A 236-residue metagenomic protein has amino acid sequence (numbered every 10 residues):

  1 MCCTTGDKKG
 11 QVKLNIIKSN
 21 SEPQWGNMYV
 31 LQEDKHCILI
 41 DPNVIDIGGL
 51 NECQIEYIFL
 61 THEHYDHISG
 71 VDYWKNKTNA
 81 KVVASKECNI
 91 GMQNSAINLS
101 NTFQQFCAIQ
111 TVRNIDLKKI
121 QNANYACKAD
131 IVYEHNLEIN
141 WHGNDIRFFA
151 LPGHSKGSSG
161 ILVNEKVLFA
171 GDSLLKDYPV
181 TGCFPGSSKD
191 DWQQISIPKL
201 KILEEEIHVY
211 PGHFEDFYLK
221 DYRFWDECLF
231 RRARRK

Functional and structural regions predicted by a protein language model:
C2-C53, G160-G171: Conserved beta-strand hairpin/beta-sheet module of binuclear metal-dependent hydrolase folds, prominently
N15-K18, K118-Y125, F148: Short, P/G- and charge-enriched loop/turn segments at secondary-structure junctions
S19-S21, K128-D130, A150-P152: Short Gly/Pro-enriched turn/cap motifs at secondary-structure boundaries
W25, V44, G49-E138, E227-R235: Active-site HxH/HxHxD metal-binding segment of metal-dependent hydrolases
L39-P42, E56-H64, V82-K86, A150-G153 (+2 more regions): Active-site neighborhood of phospho(di)ester-bond hydrolases with catalytic His/Asp-centered motifs
W141-H142: A conserved mid-domain beta-alpha-beta active-site/ligand-binding segment of alpha/beta enzyme cores
D145-A233: Metallo-beta-lactamase
